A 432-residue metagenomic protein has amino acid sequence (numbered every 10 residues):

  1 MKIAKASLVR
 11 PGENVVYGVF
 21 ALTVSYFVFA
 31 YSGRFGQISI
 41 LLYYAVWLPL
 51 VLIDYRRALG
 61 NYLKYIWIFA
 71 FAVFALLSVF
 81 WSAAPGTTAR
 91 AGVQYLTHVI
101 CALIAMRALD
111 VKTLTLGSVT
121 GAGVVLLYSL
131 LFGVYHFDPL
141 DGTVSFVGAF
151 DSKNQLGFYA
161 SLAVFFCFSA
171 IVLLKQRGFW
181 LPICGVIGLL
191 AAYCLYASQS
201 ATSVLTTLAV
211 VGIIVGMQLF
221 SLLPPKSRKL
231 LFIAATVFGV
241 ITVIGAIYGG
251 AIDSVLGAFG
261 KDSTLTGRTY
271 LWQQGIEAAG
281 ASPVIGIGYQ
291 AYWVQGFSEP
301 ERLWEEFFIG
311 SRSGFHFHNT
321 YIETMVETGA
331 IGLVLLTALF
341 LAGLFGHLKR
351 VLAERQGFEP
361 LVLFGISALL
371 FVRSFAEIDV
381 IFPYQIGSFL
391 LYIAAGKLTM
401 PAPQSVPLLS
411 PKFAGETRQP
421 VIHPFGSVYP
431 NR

Functional and structural regions predicted by a protein language model:
M1-L76, T87, A108-L116, T120 (+2 more regions): Transmembrane signal-anchor hairpin modules in multi-pass inner-membrane enzymes, especially those that act on
G18-T23, V186-I187, F315, H347-A376 (+1 more regions): Loop-to-helix entry and N-terminal half of a specific, functionally important transmembrane alpha helix in multi-pass
K64-V73, A84-R107, L126, F158 (+1 more regions): Aromatic-anchored transmembrane helix interface
R107, T120, E327-F371, Y429: Hydrophobic transmembrane alpha-helices and their immediate junctions
V111-G142, D151-F220, A342-G346, A368: Alpha-helical transmembrane segments of multi-pass inner-membrane proteins
G133-H136, V215-G260, I276-A281, Y289: A membrane-periplasm/extracellular boundary helix in multi-pass inner-membrane enzymes that assemble envelope glycans
A192, S200-A201, I276, S282-P283 (+1 more regions): A conserved mid-to-late transmembrane alpha helix and its immediate loop/hinge that forms the functional core
G257-Q273, I285-T328, V351: Long extracytoplasmic/lumenal interhelical loops at the membrane interface of multi-pass membrane proteins
